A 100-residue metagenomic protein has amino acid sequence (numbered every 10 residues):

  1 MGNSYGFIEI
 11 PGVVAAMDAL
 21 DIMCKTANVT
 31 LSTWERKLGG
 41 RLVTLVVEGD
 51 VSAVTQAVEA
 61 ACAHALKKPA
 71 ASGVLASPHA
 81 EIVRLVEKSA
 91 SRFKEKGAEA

Functional and structural regions predicted by a protein language model:
M1-P11: Short glycine-/aliphatic-rich beta-strand segments at the starts of folded cytosolic domains
V13-N28: Short amphipathic alpha-helix segments
A27-T30, A61-A70: A common structural junction motif
R36-G39: A short beta-turn/loop motif at secondary-structure boundaries
E48-V54: Helix N-cap motif at beta-to-alpha junctions
S72-I82: Metallocofactor- and cofactor-centric catalytic cores in central/energy metabolism, strongly enriched
E81-A100: Short, low-order "capping/linker" segments at domain edges
